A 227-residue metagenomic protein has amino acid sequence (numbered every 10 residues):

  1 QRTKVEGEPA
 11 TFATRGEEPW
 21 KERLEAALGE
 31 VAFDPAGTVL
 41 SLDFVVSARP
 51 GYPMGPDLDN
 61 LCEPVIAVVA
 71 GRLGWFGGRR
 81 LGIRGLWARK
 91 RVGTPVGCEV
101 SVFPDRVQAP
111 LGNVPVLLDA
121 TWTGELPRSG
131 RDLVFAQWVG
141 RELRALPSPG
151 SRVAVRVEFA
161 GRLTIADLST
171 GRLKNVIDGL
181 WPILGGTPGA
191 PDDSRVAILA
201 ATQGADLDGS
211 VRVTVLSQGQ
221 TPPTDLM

Functional and structural regions predicted by a protein language model:
Q1-M227: Acidic, proline/glycine-enriched N-terminal capping motif
